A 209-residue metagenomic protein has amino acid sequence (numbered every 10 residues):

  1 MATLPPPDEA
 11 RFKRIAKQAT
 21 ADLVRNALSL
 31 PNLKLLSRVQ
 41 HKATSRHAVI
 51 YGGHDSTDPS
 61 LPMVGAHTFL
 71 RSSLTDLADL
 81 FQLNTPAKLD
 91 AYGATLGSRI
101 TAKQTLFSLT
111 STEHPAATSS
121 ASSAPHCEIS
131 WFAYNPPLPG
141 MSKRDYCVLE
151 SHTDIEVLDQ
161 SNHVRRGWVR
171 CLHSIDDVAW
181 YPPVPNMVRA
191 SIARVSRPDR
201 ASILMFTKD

Functional and structural regions predicted by a protein language model:
M1-D209: Eukaryotic helix-grip
